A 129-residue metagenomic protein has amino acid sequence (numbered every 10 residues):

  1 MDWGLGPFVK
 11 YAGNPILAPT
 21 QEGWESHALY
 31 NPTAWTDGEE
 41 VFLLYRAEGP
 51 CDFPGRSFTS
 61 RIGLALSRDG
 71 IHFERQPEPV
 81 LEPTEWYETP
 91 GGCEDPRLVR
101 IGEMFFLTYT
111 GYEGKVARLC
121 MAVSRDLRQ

Functional and structural regions predicted by a protein language model:
M1-H27, N31-G91, V99-Q129: Beta-rich carbohydrate-recognition and catalytic domains
